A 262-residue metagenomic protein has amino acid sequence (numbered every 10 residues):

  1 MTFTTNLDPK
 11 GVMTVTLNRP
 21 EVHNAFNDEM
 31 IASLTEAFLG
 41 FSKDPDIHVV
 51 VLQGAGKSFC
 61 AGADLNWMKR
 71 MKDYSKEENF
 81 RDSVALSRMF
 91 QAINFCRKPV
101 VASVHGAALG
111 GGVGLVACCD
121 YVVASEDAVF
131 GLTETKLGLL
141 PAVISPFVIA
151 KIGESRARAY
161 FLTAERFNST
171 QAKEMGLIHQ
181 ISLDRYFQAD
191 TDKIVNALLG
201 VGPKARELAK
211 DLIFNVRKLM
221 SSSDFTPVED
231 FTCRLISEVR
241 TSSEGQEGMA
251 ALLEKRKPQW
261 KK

Functional and structural regions predicted by a protein language model:
M1-A55, Q91, I194: Conserved CoA-thioester-binding segment of acyl-CoA-metabolizing enzymes
M1-N18, R166-L198, E207-L219, E247-K262: Amphipathic alpha-helical segments at domain termini/boundaries
V15, R19, L34, L52 (+6 more regions): Terminal peptide-recognition signature
I31, L65, L86, S145 (+4 more regions): A general structural signal for well-ordered alpha-helical segments in protein cores
A32, G54-M89, A108, M220-S223: Glycine- (often His-adjacent) and acidic-residue-rich active-site loop that binds/positions the CoA thioester
F38, F59, F130, L252 (+1 more regions): Conserved hydrophobic/aromatic "anchor" residues that stabilize well-ordered secondary structure elements
Q91-R206, S242, R256: Crotonase-fold acyl-CoA enzyme core
Y160-F161, L212-K218, R234-R240: Helix-loop "lid/cap" segments that line or gate small-molecule binding pockets
